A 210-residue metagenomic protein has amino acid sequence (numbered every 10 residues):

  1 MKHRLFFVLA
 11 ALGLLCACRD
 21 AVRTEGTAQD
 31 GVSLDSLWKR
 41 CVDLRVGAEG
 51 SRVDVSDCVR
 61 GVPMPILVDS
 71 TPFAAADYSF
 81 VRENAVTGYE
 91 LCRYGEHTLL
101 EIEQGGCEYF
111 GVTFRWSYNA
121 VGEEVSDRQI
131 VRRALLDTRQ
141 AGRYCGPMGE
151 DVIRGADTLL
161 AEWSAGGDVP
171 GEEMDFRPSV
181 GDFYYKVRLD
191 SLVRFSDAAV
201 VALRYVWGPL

Functional and structural regions predicted by a protein language model:
M1-F6: Bacterial N-terminal signal peptides that target proteins for export
L14-A17: C-terminal motif of bacterial Sec signal peptides marking the signal peptidase cleavage site
R19-E25: Bacterial lipoprotein signal-peptidase II cleavage site
G26-G47: Post-signal peptide N-terminal segment of mature Sec-exported envelope proteins
R40-S70, A134-T158: Short, non-transmembrane alpha-helical segments in secretory-pathway proteins
V59-R128: Extracytoplasmic beta-rich ectodomain segments of secreted or membrane-anchored proteins
L100-D168: Long, charged/polar, surface-exposed segments that mediate recognition or autoinhibition
R143-L210: Non-cytosolic coordination micro-motifs
